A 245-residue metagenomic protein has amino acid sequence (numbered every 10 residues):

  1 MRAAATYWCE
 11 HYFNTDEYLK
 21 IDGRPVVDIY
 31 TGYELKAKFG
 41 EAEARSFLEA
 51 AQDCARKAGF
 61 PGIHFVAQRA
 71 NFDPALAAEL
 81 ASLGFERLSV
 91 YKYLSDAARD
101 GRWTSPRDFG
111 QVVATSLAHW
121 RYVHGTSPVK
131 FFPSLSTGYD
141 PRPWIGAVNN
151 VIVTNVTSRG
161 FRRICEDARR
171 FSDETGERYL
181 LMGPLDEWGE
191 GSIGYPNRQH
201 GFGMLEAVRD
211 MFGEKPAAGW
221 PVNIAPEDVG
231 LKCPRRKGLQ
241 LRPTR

Functional and structural regions predicted by a protein language model:
M1-R245: Glycan-processing catalytic domains of CAZymes
